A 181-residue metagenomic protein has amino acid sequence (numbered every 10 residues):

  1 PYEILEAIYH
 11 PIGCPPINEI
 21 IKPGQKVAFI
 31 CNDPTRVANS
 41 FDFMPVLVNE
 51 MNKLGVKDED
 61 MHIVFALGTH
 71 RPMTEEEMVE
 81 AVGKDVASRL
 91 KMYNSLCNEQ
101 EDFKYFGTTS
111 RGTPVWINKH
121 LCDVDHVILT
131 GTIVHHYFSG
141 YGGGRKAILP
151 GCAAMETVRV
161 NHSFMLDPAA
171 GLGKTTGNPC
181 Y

Functional and structural regions predicted by a protein language model:
P1-I8: N-terminal amphipathic/basic leader segments beginning at the initiator methionine
I12-A28, G55-D58: Glycine-rich phosphate/diphosphate-binding loops that line cofactor/substrate pockets in enzymes
K26-V37, H62-G68, L129: Short glycine-rich or small-residue beta-strand-to-loop segments that form or flank ligand, phosphate, metal/Fe-S
V37-V56: Histidine-anchored nucleotide/phosphate-binding helix
E50, Y137-R159: A short, gly/pro- and small-residue-rich
K57-D60, S88-R89: Short acidic capping loops at alpha-helix termini that bridge into adjacent secondary structure
M73-G142: An acidic, phosphate/nucleotide-engaging active-site surface
L149-Y181: Extended, low-polarity segments enriched in aliphatic/aromatic residues
